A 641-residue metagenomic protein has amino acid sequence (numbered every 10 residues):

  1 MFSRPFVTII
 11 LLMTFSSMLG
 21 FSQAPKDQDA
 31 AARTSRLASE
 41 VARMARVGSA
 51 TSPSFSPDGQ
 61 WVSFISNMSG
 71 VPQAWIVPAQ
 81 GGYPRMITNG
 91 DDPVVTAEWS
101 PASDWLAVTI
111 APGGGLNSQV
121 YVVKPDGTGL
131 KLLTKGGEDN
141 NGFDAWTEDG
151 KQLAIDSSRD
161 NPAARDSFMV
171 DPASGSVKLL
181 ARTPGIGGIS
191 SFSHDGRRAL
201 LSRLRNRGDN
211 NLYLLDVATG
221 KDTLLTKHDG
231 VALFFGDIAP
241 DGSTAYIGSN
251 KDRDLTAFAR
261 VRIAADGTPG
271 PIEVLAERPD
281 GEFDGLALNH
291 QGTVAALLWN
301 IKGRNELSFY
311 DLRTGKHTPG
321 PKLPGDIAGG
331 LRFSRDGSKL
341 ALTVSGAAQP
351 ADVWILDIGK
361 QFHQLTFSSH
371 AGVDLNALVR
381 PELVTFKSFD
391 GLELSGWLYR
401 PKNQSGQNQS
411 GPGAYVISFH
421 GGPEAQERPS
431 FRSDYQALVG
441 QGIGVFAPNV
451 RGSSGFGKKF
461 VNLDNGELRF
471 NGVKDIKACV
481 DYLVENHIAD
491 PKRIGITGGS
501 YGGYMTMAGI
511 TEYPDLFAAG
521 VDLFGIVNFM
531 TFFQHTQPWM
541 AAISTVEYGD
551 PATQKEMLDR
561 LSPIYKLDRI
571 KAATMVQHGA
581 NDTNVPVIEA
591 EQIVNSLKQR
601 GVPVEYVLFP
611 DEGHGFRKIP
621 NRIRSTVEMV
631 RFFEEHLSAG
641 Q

Functional and structural regions predicted by a protein language model:
T8-G20: Bacterial N-terminal signal peptides
D27-A50, G82-P84: A short helix->beta-strand "capping" segment at the edge of beta-propeller domains
R46-I65, D91-I110, V120, G137-S157 (+12 more regions): Conserved beta-propeller blade repeats
V71-W75, G115-Y121, P162-F168, G208-Y213 (+3 more regions): Structural motif
P78-G82, K124-T128, D171-G175, D216-G220 (+3 more regions): Short loop/turn segments that connect beta-strands within beta-propeller blades
T366-Q409: N-terminal cap/lid segment of alpha/beta-hydrolase-fold proteins
S405-G413, S418-G457: Short substrate-entry loop that stabilizes the transition state in hydrolases
P448-Q641: Active-site-proximal cap/loop segments of hydrolase catalytic domains
